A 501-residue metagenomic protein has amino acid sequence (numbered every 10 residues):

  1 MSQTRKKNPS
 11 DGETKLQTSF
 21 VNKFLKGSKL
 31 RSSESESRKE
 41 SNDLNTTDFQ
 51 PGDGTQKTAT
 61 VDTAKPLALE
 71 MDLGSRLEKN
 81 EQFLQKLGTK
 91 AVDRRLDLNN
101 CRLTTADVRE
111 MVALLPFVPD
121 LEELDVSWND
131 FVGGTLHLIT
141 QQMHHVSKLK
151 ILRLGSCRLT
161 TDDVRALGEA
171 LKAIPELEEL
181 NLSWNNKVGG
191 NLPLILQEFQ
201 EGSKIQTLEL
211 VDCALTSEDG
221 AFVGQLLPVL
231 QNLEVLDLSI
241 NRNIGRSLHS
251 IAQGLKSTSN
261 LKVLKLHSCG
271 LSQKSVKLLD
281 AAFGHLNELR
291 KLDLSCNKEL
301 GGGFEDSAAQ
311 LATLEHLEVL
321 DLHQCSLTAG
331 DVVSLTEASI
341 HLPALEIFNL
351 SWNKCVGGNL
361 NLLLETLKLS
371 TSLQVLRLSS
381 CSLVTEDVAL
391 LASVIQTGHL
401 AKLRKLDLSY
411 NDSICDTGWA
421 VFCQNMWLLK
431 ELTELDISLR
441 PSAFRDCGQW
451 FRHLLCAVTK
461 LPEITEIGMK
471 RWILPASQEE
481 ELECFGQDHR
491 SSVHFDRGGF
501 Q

Functional and structural regions predicted by a protein language model:
M1-Q501: Leucine-rich tandem repeat or coiled-coil scaffolds
